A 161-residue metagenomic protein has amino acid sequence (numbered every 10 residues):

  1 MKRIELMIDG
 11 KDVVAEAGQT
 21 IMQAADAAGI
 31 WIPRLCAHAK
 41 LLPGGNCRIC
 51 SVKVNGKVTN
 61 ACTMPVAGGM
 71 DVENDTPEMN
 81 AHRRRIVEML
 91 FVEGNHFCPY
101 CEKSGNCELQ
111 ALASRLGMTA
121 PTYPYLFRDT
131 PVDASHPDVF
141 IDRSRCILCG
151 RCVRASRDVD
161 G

Functional and structural regions predicted by a protein language model:
M1-K11: Eukaryote-biased recognition of intrinsically disordered, low-complexity regulatory segments
D9-G68, E78, H82: N-terminal cofactor/phosphate-binding cores enriched in small/glycine residues, especially glycine-rich loops such as
R48-G161: Fe-S ferredoxin-like electron-transfer domains and their immediately adjacent linker/connector regions across
